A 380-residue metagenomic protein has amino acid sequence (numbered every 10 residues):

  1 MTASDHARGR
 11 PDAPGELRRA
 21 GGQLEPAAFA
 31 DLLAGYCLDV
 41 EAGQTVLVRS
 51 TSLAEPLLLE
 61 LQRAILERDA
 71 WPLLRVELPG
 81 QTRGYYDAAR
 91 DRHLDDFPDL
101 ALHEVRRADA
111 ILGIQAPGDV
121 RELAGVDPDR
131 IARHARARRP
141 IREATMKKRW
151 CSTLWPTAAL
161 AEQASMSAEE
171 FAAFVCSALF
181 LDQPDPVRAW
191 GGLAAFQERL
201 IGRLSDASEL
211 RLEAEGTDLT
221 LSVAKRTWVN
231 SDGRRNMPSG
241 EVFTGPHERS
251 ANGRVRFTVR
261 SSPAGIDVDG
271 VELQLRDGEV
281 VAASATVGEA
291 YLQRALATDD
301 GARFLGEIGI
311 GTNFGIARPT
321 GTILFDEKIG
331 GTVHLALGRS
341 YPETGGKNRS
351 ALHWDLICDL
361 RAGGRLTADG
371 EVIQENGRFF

Functional and structural regions predicted by a protein language model:
T2-N252, N376: Active-site bordering "gate/hinge" segments that shape substrate access to catalytic or cofactor-binding pockets
L53, P117-D119, T157, R226-W228 (+7 more regions): Short, glycine-/Ser/Thr-/acidic-enriched flexible segments
Q62-E67, T227-W228, V271-Q274, A297-D300 (+2 more regions): Short, solvent-exposed amphipathic alpha-helical segments in soluble enzyme and RNA/protein-processing domains
E215-G216, K225, L275-D277, A368-E371: Short acidic-glycine loop/turn motifs at beta-strand connectors
P238-A283: Oxyanion-binding "anion nests"
R249, A264-D267, Q274-L275, D299-R303 (+3 more regions): A structural signal for short secondary-structure junctions
A282-K347, L366: Dual-mode signal for accessory low-complexity, basic/Gly-rich regions
H334-F380: Intrinsically disordered terminal and processing segments
